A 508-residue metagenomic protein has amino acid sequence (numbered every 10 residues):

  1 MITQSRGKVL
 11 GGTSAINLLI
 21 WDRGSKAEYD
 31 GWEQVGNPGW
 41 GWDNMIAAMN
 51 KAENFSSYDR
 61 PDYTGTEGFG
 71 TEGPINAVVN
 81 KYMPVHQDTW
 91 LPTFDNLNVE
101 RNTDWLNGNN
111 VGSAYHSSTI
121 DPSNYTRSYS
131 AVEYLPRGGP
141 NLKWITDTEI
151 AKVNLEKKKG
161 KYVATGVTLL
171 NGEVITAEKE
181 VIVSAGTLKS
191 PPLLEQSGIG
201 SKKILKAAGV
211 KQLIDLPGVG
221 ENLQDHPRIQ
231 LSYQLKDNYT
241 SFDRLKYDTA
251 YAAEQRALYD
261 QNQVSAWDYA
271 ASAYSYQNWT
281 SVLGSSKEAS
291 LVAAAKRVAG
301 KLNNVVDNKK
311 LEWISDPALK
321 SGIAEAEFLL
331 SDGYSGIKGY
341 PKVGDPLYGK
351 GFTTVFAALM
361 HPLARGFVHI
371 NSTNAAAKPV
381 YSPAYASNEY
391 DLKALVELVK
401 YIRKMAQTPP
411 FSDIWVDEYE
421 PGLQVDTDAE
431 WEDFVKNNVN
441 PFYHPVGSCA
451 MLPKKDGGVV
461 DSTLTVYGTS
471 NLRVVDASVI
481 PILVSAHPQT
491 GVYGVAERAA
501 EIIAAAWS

Functional and structural regions predicted by a protein language model:
M1-Q4, V9-L10, S14-S508: Structural core of flavin- and non-heme-iron oxidoreductases, emphasizing the beta-strand/alpha-helix scaffold
